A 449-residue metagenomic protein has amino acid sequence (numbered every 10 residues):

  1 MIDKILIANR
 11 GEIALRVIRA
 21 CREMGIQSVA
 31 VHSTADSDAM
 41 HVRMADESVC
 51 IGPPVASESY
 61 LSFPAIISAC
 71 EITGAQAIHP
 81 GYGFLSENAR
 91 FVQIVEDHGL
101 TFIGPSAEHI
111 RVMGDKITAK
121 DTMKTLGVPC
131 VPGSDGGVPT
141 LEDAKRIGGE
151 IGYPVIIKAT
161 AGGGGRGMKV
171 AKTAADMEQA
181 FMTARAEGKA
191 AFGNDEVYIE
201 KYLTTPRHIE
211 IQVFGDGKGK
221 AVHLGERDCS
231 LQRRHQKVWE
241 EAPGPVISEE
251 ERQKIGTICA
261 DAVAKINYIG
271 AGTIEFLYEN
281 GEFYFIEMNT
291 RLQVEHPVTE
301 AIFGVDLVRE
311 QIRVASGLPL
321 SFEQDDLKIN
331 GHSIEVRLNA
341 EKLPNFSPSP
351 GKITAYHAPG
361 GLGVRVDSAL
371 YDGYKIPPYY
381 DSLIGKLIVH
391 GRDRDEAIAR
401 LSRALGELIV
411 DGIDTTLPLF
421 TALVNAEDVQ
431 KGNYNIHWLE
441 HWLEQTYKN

Functional and structural regions predicted by a protein language model:
M1-L126, V138-R146, E396: ATP-binding N-terminal substructure of ATP-dependent carboxylate-amine bond-forming enzymes
I7-E23, S48, E71-T73, A89 (+6 more regions): ATP-dependent carboxylate activation and anion-phosphoryl transfer catalytic cores that bind Mg-ATP to form
V29, H79, T101-I103, V131 (+3 more regions): Structural detector of well-ordered beta-strand residues that form the stable sheet scaffold of enzyme domains
T122-V131, Y153-P154: A polyampholytic, Gly/Pro-enriched intrinsically disordered region
D135: Alpha/beta catalytic cores of group-transfer enzymes, especially the acyltransferase/condensing modules of polyketide
L141-D143, I147, P206, I329: Catalytic core of soluble alpha/beta enzymes
R146-I156: Acidic/histidine-enriched active-site and ligand-binding environments that engage anionic O-linkages
